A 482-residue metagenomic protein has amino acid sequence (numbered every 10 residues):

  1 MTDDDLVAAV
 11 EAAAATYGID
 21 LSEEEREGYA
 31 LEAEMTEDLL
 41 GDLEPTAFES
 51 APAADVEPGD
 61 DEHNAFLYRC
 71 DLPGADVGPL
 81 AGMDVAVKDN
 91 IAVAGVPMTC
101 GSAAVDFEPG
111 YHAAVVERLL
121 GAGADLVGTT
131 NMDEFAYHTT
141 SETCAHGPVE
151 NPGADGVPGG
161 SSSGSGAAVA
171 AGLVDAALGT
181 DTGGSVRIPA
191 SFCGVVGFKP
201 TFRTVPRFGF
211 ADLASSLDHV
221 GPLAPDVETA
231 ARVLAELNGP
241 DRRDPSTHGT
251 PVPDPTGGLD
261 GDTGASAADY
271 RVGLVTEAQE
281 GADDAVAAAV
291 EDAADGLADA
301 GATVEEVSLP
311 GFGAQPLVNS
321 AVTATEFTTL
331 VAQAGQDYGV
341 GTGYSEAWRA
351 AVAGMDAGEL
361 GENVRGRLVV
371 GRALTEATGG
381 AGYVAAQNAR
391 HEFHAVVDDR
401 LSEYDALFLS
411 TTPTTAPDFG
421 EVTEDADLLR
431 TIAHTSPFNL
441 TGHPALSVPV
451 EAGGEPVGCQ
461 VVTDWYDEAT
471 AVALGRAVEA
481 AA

Functional and structural regions predicted by a protein language model:
M1-D76, G239-A433, L440, A480-A481: Amidase signature
A12-T182: Gly/Ser-rich catalytic/binding loops embedded in alpha/beta enzyme cores
A75-D76, F107-E108, G156-G159, R187 (+5 more regions): Short Gly/Pro-enriched turn/cap motifs at secondary-structure boundaries
E117, D125, A171, A176 (+7 more regions): Structural helix-boundary/capping segments
T130-N131, S308, P449: Residue-level recognition of beta-strand->loop/alpha-helix junctions
E134-A136, S185-V186, A314, A416: Generic structural signal for helix capping and beta-alpha/helix-loop junctions
S141-A145, S191-G194, L317-A324, T423-D425 (+1 more regions): Short low-complexity, flexible loop/linker segments enriched in glycine and/or proline with clustered acidic
E150-S163, R203-A211, T328-Y344, D464-A481: Short, basic, helix/turn surface patches
